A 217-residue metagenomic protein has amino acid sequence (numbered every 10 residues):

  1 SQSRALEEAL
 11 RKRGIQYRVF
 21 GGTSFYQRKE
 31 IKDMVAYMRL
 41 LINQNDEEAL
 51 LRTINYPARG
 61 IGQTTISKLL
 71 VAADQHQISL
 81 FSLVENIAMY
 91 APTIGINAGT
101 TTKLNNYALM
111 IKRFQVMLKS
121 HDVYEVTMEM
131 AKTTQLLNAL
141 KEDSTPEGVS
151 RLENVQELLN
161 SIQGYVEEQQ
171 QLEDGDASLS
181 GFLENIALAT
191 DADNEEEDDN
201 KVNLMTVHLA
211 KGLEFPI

Functional and structural regions predicted by a protein language model:
S1-R52, E142-E153, A177-S180, L188-D191 (+2 more regions): Conserved motor-region signature of P-loop NTPase helicases/translocases
E8, V71, E129: Surface-exposed charge patches
K12, P57, A88-L209, L213: Accessory C-terminal helicase-associated subdomains
S24, A58-R59: Phosphate/pyrophosphate-binding and catalytic-coupling "lid/hinge/switch" segments at subdomain interfaces
L51-N55, L70: Amphipathic alpha-helical segments within well-ordered protein domains
I66-A72: C-terminal helical "lid" of AAA+/P-loop NTPase domains
A73-N86: A short beta-strand-loop micro-motif that forms or neighbors metal/cofactor- and ligand-binding patches at active-site
